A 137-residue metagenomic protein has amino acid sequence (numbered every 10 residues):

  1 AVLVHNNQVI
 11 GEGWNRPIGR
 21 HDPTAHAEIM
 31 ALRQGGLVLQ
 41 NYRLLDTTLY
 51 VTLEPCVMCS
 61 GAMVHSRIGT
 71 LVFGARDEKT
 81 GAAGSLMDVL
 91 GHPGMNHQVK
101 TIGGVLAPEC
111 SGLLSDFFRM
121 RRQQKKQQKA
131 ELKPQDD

Functional and structural regions predicted by a protein language model:
A1, Q40-N41, G91-P93: Short secondary-structure boundary/capping segments
A1-N7: Short beta-strand scaffold segments in enzyme catalytic cores
H5, L37, P55, D77: Nucleic acid-binding interface residues in structured DNA/RNA-binding domains, emphasizing the DNA-engaging scaffolds
R16-M30, Q34: A short, polar/charged loop-to-alpha-helix boundary motif
N41-E54: Immediate flanking context of iron-sulfur cluster ligation sites
M58, A62-D137: Zinc-dependent deaminase
